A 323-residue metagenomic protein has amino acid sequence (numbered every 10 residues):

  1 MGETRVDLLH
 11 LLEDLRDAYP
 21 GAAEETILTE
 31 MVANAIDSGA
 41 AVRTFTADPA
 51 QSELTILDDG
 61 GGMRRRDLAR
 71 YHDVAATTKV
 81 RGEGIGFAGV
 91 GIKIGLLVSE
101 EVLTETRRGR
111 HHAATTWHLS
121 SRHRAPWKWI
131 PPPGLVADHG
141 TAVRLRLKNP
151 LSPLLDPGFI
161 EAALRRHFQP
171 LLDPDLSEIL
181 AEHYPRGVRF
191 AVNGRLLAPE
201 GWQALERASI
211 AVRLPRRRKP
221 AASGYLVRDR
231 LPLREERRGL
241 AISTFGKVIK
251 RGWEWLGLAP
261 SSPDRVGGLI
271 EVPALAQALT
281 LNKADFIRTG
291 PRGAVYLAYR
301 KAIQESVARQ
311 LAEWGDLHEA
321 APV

Functional and structural regions predicted by a protein language model:
M1-A40, R66-H72: Bergerat-fold GHKL ATPase/HATPase_c domain
G2, S152, P199, A211-V323: Charged regulatory segments coupled to nucleotide-binding catalytic modules in large multidomain enzymes
H10-A18, G82-G84, T141-L154, V227-D229 (+1 more regions): Short hinge/gating elements
D37-Q51: G2-box/ATP-lid motif of Bergerat-fold
S52-L54, T141: Short beta-strand element(s) in the Bergerat
D58: Acidic ATP/Mg2+-coordinating residue in the GHKL
G61-G62: Glycine-rich G1-box
K79-V192: GHKL-type ATPase core
